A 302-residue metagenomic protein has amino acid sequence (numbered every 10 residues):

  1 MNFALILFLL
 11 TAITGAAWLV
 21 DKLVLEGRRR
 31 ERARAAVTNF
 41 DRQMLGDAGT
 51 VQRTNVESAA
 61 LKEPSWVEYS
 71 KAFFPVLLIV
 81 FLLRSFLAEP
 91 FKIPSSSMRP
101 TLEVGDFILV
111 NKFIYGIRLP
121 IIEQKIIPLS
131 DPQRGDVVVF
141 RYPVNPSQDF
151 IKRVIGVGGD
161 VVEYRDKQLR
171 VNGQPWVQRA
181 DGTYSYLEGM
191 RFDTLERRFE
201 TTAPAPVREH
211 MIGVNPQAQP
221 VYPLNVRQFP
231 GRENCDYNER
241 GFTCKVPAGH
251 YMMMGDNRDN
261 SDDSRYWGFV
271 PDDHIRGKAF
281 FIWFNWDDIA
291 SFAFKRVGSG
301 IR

Functional and structural regions predicted by a protein language model:
N2-R28, A36-G49, R53-W66, K92 (+1 more regions): Soluble "head" domains of membrane/secretory-pathway proteins
Q52-A88: Internal/C-terminal transmembrane anchor helices
S96: Short surface loop/edge beta-strand patches of beta-sandwich-type extracellular domains that form ligand-contact sites
